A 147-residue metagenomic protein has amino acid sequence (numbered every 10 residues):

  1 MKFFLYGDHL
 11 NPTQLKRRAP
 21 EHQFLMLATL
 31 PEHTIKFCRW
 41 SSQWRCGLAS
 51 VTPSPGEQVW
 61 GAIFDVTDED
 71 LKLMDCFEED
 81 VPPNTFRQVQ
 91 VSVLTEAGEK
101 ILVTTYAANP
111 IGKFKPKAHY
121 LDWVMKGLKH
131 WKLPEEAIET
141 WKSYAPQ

Functional and structural regions predicted by a protein language model:
M1-Q147: Glycine-aromatic micro-motifs
